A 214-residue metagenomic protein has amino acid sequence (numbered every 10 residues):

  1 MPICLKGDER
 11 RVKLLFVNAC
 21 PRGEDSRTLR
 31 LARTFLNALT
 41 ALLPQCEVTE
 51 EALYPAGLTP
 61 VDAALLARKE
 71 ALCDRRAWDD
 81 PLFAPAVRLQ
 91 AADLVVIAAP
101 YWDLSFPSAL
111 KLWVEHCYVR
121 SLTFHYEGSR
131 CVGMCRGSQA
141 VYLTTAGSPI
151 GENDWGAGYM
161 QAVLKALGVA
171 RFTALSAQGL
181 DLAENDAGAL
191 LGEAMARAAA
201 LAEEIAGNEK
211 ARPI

Functional and structural regions predicted by a protein language model:
P2-A99, L104-V119, A196-I214: N-terminal beta1-alpha1-beta2 submodule of the flavodoxin-like/Rossmannoid cofactor-binding fold
K13, E47, S138-Q139, R171: Residues at the starts of beta-strands that form the adenosine-phosphate
A19, T145, A177: Cofactor-binding loop segments of dinucleotide-utilizing enzymes, especially the Rossmann-like FAD- and NAD(P)+-binding
P21-G23, G147-I150, D181: Short histidine/acidic/glycine/proline-rich micro-motifs that form metal- and phosphate-coordinating active-site loops
V61-A64, N153, N185: Short, well-ordered secondary-structure micro-motifs
R120-F124: Short catalytic/binding micro-motifs of nucleotide second-messenger systems
Y126-V169: Short, glycine-/small-residue-rich phosphate/pyrophosphate-handling segment
A157-I214: Glycine-rich phosphate/pyrophosphate-binding loop and the adjoining helix
